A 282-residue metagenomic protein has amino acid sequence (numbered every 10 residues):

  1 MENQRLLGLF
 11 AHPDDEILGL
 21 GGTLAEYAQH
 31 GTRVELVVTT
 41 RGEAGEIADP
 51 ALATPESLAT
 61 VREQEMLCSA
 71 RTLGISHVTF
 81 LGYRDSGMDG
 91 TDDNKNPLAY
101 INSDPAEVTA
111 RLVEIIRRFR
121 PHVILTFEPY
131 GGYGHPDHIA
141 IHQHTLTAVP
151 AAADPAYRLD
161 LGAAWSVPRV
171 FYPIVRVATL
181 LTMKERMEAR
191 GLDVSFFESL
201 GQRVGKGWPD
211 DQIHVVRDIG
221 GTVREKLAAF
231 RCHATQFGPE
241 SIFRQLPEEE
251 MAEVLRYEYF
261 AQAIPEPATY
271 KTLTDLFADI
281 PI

Functional and structural regions predicted by a protein language model:
M1-L7, D93-N94, L98, N102-I282: Metal-dependent de-N-acetylase/amidase catalytic core
M1-R120, P150, A261-Q262, T269-T272: Active-site rim/loop-helix segments in enzyme catalytic domains that contact anionic ligands
